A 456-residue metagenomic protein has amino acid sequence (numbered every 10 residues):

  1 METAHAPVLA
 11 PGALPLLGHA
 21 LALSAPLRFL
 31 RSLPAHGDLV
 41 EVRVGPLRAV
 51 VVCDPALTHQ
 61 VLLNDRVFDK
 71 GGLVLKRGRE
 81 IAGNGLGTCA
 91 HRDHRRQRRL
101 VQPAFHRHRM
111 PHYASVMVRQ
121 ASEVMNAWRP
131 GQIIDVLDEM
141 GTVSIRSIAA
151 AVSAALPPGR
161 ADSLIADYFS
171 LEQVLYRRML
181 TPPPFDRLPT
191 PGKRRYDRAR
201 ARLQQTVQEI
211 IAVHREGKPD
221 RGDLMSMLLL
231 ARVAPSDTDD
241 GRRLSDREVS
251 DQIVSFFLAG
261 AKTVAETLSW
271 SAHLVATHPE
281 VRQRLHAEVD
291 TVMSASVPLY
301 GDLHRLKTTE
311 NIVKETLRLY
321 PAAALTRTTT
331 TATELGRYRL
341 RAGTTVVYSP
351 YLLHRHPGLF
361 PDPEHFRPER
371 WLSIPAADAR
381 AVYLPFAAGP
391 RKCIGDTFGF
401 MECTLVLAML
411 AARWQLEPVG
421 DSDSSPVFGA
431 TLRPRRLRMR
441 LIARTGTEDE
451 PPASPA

Functional and structural regions predicted by a protein language model:
M1-H5, K70-K76, D93, R109-E266 (+2 more regions): Cytochrome P450 heme-thiolate monooxygenase catalytic core
M1-R96, P111, S115-E123, P158-G159 (+3 more regions): N-terminal membrane-proximal hinge/A-helix region immediately C-terminal to the signal-anchor transmembrane segment
A6-A13, A114, V118, A166-S170 (+9 more regions): Cytochrome P450 I-helix active-site segment
L14-G37, Q205, E209, S296-G336 (+1 more regions): Conserved cytochrome P450 K-helix E-x-x-R motif and the immediately C-terminal K′/meander segment
V67, Y348-P375: Conserved cytochrome P450 K-helix/beta-meander segment immediately N-terminal to the heme-binding cysteine loop
A121, S144, F169-S170, D290-A295 (+2 more regions): Cytochrome P450 proximal C-terminal region
T263-E288, T397-W414: Cytochrome P450 catalytic-core helices
